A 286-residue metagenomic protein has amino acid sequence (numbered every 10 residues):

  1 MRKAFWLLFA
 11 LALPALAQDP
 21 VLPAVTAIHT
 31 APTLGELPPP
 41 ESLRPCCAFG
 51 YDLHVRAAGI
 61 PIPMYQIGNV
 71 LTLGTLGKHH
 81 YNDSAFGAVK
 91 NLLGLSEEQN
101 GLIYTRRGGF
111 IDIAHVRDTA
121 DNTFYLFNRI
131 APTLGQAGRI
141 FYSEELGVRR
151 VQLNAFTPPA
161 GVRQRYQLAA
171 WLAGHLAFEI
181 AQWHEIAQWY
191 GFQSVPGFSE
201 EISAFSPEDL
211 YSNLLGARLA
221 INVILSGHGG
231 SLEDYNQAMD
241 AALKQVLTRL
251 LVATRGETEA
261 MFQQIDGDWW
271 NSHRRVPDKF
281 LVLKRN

Functional and structural regions predicted by a protein language model:
A4-L13: Sec-dependent N-terminal signal peptides
Q18-I202, I221-N286: Bulky hydrophobic segments
E185, D209, L215: Divalent metal-coordination and catalytic microenvironments
S212, G216, A220-N222: Alpha-helical segment that forms one wall of the substrate-binding/catalytic cleft in peptidoglycan-active domains
